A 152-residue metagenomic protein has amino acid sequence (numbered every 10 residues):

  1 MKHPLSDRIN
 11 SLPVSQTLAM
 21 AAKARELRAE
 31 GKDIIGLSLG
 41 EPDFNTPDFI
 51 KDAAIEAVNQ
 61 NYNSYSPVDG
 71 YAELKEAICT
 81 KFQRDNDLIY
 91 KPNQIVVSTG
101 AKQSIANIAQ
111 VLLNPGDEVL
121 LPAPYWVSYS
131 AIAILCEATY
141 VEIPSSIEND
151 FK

Functional and structural regions predicted by a protein language model:
K2-G100, N107: N-terminal small-domain helix-loop-helix segment of the aminotransferase-like
P92-N93, Q110-K152: PLP-dependent aminotransferase-like
S104-I105, Y129: Short, hydrophobic alpha-helical packing/hinge segments within bilobed ligand-binding/sensory domains
